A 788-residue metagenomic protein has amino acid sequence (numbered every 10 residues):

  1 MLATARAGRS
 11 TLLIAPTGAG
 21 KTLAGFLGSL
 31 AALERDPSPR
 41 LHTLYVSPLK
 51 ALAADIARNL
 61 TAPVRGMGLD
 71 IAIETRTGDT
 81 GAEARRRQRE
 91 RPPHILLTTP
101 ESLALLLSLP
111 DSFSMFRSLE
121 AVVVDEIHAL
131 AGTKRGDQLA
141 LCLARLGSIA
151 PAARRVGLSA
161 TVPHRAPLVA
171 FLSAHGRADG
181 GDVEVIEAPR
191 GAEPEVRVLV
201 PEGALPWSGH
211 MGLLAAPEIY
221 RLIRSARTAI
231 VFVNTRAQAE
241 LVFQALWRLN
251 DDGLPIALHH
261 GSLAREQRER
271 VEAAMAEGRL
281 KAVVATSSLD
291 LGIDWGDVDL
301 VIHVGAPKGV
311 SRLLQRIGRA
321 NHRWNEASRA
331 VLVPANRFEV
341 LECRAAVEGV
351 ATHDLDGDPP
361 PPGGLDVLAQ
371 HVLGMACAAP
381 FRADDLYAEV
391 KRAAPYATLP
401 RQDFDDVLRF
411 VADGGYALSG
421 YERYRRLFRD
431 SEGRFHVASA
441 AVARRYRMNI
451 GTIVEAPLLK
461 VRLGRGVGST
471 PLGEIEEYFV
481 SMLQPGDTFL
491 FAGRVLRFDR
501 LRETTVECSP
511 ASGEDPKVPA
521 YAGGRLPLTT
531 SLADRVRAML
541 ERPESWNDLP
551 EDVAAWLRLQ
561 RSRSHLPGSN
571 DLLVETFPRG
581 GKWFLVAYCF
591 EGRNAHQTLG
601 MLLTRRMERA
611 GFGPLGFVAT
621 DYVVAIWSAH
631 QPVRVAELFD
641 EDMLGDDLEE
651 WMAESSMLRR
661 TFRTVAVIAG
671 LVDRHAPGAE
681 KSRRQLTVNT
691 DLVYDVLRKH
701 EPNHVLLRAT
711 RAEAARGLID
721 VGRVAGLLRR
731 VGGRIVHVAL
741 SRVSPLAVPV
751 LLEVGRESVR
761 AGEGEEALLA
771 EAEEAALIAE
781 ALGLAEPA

Functional and structural regions predicted by a protein language model:
M1-A19, A24-A378, A383-G433: Helicase motor core with emphasis on the C-terminal RecA-like subdomain
Y387-V390, A394-L458, P519-A520, P527-A788: Extended, highly charged accessory segments
I453-E455, L483, L490: Short, well-ordered loop/turn sites that connect or cap secondary structure elements
I453-G473: Short, basic/aromatic beta-hairpin or loop at an interaction surface
S469-T488: A conserved acidic, glycine/proline-rich C-terminal tail/linker
R494-L501: Short beta-strand-centered aromatic/proline hotspots
R502-P519: Short, solvent-exposed secondary-structure boundary/capping segments
